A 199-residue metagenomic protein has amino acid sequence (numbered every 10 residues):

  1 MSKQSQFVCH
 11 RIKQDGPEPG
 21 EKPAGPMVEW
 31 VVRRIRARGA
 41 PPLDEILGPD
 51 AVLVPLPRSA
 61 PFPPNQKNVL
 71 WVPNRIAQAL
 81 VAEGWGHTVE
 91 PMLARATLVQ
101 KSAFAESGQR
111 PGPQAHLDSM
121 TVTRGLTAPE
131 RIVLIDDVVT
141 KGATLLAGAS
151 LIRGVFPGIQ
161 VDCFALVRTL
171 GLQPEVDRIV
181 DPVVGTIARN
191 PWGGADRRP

Functional and structural regions predicted by a protein language model:
M1-V52, S59-L70, L93-P129: Active-site-facing substrate-recognition patch
K3, G84, T88, T123 (+1 more regions): Catalytic phosphate/metal-binding cores of nucleic-acid and nucleotide-processing enzymes, i.e., regions that mediate
V52, V133, D162-F164: A structural signal for isolated positions on well-ordered beta-strands in alpha/beta enzyme cores
P55-P57, D136, A165-V167: Short beta-strand/turn micro-motifs composed of small residues that flank or help shape donor/cofactor-binding pockets
V69-A77, E83: C-terminal substrate/ligand-recognition segments
H87, I132, I159-V161: Hydrophobic anchor at the start of a short beta-strand that flanks the dinucleotide cofactor-binding loop
L134-G148: A phosphate-binding catalytic loop at a beta-strand-loop-alpha-helix junction that coordinates phosphoryl groups
L146-P199: PRPP-dependent phosphoribosyltransferase catalytic core
